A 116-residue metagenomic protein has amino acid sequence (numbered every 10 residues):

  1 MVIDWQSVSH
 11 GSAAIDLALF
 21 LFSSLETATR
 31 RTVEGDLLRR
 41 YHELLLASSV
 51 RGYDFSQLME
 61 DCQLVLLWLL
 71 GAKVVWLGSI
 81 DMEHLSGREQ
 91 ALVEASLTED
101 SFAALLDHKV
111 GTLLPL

Functional and structural regions predicted by a protein language model:
V2-D4: Pre-DFG segment of protein kinase catalytic domains
S7-S49, L66-G87: Active-site activation/catalytic loop segments of kinase-like enzymes and analogous catalytic loops in related
V8, R40-S48, L64, L92-D107: Short, mixed-charge aromatic SLiMs
F20-F22, Y53-F55, F102: Phenylalanine-focused residue identity feature
V50-V65: All-alpha amphipathic helical-bundle segments outside canonical DNA-binding/catalytic cores that form hydrophobic
W68-L116: ATP/Mg2+ or Mg2+-diphosphate-binding catalytic cores that bind nucleotide phosphates or diphosphates via glycine-rich
